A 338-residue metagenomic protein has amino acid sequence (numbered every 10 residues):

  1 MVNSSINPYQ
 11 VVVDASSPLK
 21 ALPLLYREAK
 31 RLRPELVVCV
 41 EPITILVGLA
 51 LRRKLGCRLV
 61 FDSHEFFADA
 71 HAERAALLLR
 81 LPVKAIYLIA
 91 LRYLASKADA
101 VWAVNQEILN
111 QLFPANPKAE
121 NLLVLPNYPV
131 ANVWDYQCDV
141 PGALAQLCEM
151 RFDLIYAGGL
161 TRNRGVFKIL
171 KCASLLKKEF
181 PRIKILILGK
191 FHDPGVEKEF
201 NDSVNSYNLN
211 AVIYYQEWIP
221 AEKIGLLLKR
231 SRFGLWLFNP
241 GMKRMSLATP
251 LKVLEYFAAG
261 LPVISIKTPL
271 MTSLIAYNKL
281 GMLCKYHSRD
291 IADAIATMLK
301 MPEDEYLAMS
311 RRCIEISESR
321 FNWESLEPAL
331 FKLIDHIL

Functional and structural regions predicted by a protein language model:
P23-K30, L46, A50-K54, F67-A68 (+3 more regions): Membrane-proximal helix-turn-helix segments that form the acceptor-binding/catalytic region of lipid-linked
Y26-I45, C57-V60: Short N-terminal targeting/anchoring amphipathic segment
D99, L227-S246, L261: Acidic donor-binding loop of glycosyltransferase active sites
W102, L144-A173, L186: Conserved donor-binding/catalytic core segment of Leloir-type glycosyltransferases
E107, Y128: Carbohydrate-associated surface elements
L188-G189, E197-L226: Nucleotide-activated donor-binding/catalytic signature segment of Leloir-type glycosyltransferases, i.e., the conserved
Y277-R289, T297-E303: Conserved acidic donor-binding segment of nucleotide-sugar-dependent glycosyltransferases
Y286, E303, L307-I334: A charged, aromatic-enriched C-terminal amphipathic alpha-helix characteristic of glycosyltransferases across folds
